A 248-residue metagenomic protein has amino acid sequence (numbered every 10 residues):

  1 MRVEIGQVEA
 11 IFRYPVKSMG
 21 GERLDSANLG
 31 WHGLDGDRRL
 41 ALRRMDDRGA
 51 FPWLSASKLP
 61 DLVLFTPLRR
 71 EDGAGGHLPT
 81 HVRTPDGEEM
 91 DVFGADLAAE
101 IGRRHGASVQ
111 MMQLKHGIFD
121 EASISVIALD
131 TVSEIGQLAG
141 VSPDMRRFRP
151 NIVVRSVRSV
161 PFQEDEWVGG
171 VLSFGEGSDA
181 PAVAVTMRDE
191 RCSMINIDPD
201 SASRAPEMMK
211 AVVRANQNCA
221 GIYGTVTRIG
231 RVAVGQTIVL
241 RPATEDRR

Functional and structural regions predicted by a protein language model:
M1-R248: Metal-cofactor-dependent catalytic cores
